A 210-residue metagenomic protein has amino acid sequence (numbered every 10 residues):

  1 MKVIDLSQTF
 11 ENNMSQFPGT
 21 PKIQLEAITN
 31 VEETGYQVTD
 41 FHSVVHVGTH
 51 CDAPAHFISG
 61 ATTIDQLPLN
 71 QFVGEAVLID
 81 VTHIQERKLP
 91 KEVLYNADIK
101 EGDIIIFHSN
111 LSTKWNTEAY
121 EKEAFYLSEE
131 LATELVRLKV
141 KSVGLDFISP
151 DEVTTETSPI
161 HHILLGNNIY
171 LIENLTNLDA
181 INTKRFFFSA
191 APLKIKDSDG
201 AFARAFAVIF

Functional and structural regions predicted by a protein language model:
M1-F210: Active-/binding-site microenvironments in catalytic and ligand-binding cores
